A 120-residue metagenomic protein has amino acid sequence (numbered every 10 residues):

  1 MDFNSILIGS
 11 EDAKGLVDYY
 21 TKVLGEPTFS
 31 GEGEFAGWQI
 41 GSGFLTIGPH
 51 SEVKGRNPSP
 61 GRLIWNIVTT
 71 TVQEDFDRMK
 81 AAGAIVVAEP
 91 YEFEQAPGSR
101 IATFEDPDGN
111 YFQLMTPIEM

Functional and structural regions predicted by a protein language model:
M1-N4, E26-T70, F76-E105, T116-M120: Vicinal oxygen chelate
S10-A13: Conserved beta-strand-loop-alpha-helix junction that forms the acyl-donor binding cleft
L16-T21, M79, G109: Conserved active-site tyrosine of GNAT-family acetyltransferases
